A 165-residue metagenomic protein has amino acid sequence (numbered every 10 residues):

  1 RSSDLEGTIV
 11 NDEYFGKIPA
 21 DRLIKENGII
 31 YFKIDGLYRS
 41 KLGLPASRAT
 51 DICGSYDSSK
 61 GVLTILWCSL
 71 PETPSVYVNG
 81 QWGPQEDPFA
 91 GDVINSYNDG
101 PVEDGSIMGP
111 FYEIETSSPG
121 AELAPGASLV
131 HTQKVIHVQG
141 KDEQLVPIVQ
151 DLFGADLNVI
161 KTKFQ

Functional and structural regions predicted by a protein language model:
R1-S128, P147-V149: A contiguous, surface-exposed recognition patch within enzymatic or periplasmic domains that forms
A127-G140: Short, hydrophobic/aromatic-enriched beta-strand segments in well-ordered soluble domains
K141-L152: A short acidic/glycine-rich loop-to-helix N-cap element
Q150-Q165: Short peripheral tails and domain-boundary helices/loops at the edges of structured domains
